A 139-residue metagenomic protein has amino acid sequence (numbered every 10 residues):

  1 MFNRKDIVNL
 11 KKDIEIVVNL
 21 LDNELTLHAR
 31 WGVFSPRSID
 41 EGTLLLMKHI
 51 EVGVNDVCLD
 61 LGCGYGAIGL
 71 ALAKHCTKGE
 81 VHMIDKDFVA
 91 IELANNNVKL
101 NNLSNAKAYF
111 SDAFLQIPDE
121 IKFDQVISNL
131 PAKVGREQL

Functional and structural regions predicted by a protein language model:
M1-I7, L27, F34, F114-Q116 (+1 more regions): Aromatic-residue hotspot detector
M1-L20, G32, P36: N-terminal auxiliary segments of SAM/dcSAM-dependent transferases
E15-V17, T26, K107: Beta-strand secondary-structure signal
N23-S38, G42-L45: S-adenosyl-L-methionine
V33, A132-K133: Short histidine/acidic/glycine/proline-rich micro-motifs that form metal- and phosphate-coordinating active-site loops
E41-D119, F123-S128, V134: Conserved SAM/SAH cofactor-binding pocket of Class I
G135-L139: A short, conserved alpha-helix within the catalytic core of class I
